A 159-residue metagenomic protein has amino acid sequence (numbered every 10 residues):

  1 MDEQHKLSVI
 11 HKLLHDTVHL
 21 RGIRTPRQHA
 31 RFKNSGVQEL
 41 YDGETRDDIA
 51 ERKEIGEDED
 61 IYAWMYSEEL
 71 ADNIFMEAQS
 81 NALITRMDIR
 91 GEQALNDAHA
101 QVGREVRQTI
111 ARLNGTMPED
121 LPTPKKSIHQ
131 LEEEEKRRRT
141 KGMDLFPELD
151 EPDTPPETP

Functional and structural regions predicted by a protein language model:
M1-P159: Positively charged, phosphate-engaging catalytic surfaces used for nucleic-acid and nucleotide handling
